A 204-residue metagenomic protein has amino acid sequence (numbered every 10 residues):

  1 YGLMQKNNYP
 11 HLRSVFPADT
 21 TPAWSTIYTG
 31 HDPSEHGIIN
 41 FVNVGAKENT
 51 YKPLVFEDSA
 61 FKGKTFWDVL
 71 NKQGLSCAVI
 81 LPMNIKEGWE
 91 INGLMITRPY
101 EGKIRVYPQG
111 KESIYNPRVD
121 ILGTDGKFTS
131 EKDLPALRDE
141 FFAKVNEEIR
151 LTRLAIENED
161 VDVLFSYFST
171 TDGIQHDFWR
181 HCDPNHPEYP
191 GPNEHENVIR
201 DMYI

Functional and structural regions predicted by a protein language model:
Y1, M202-I204: Metal-dependent active-site segment of extracytoplasmic phospho-/sulfohydrolases and closely related
Y1-T26, G30-S34, S76-A78: Short, structured active-site-proximal loop/turn typified by the sulfatase FGly-forming signature C/S-X-P-X-R
H31-N193: His/Asp/Glu-rich, glycine-adjacent segments that coordinate divalent cations and/or stabilize oxyanion chemistry on
H195-I199: Extracellular loop and loop/strand-boundary signature of outer-membrane beta-barrel proteins
